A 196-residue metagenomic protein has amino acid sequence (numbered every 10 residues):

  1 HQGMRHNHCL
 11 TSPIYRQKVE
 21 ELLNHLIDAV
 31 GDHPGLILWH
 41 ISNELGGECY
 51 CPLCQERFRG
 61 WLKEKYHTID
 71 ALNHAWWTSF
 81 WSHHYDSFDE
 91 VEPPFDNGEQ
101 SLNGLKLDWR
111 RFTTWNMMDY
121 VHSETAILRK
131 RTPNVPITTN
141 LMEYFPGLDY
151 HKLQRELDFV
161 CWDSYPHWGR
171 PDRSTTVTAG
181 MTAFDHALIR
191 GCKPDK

Functional and structural regions predicted by a protein language model:
Q2-T182, L188: Polysaccharide-binding and catalytic clefts of secreted carbohydrate-active enzymes
R190-K196: Short, intrinsically disordered, charge-balanced linker/junction segments flanking boundaries in proteins
